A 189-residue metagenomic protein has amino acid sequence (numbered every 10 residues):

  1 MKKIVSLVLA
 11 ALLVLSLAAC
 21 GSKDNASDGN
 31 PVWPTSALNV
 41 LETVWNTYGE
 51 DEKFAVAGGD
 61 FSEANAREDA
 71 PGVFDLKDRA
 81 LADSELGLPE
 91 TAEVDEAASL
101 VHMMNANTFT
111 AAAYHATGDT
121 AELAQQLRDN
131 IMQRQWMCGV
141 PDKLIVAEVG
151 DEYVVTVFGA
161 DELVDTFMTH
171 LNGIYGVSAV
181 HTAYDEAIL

Functional and structural regions predicted by a protein language model:
M1-I4, V8-A11: Positively charged n-region of N-terminal signal peptides that target proteins for export
L15-A19: C-terminal motif of bacterial Sec signal peptides marking the signal peptidase cleavage site
G21-T110, A116-L189: Soluble, non-membrane globular domain cores that form compact, hydrophobic packing and curved binding surfaces
